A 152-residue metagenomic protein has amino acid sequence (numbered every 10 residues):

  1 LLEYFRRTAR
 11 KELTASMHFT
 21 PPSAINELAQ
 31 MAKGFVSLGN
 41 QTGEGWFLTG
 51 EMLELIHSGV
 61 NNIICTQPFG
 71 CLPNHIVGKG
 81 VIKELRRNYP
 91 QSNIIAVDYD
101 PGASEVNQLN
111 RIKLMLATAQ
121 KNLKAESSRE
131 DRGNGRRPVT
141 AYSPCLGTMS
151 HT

Functional and structural regions predicted by a protein language model:
L1-T152: An N-terminal assembly and electron-transfer interface module characteristic of large anaerobic redox and radical
